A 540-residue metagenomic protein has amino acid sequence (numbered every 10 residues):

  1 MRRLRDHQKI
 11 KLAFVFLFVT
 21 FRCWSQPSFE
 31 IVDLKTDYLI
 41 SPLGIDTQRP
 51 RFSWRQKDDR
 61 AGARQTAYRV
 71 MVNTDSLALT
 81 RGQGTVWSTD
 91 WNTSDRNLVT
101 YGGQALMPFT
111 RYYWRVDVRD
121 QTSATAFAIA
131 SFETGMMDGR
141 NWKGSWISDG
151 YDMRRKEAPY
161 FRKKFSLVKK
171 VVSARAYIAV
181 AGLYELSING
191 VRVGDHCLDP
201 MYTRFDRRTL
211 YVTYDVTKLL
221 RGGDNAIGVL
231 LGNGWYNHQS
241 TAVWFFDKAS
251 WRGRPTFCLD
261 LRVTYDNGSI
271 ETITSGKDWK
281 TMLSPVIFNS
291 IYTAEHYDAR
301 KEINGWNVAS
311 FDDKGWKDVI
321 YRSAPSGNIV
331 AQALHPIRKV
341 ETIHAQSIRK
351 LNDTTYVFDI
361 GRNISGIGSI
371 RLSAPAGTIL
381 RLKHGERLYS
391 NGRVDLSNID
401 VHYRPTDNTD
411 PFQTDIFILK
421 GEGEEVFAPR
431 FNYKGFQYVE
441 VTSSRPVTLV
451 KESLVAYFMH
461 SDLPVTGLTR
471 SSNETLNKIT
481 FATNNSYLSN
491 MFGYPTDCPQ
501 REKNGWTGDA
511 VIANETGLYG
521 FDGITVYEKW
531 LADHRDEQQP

Functional and structural regions predicted by a protein language model:
M1-E30: Bacterial Sec-dependent N-terminal signal peptides
D6-K9, A13-V15, Y68, T342 (+1 more regions): General helical structural elements
P27-R111, R115-R501, G508-D509, G523-H534: Extracellular/oxidizing-compartment recognition motifs
I512-G523: Well-ordered alpha-helical scaffold segments within catalytic/enzyme domains
R535-Q539: HEAT/HEAT-like alpha-solenoid repeats
